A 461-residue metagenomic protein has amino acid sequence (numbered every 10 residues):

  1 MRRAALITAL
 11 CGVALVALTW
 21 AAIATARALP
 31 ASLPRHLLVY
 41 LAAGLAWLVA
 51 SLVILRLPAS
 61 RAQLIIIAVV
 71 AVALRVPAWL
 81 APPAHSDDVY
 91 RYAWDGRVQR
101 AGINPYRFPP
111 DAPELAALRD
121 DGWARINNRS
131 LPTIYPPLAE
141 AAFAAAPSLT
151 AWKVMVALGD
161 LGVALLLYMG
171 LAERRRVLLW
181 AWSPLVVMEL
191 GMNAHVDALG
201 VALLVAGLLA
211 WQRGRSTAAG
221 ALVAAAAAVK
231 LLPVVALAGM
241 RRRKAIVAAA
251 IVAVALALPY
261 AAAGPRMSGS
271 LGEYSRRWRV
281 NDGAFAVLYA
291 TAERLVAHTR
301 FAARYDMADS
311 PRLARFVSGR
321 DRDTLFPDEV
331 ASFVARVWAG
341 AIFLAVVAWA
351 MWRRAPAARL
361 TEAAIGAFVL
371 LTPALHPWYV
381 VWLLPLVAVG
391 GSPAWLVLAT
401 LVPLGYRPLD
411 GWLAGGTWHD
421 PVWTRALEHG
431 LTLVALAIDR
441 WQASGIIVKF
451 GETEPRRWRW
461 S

Functional and structural regions predicted by a protein language model:
M1-P77, R353, A358-R359, R440-G445 (+1 more regions): Start-transfer (signal-anchor) and selected internal transmembrane alpha helices of multi-pass inner/ER membrane
V49-V53, A145, T150-R174, L344-A350: Transmembrane-helix motifs of polytopic, lipid-linked glycan transferases
R61-M155: Intramembrane catalytic core of multi-pass membrane enzymes that act on lipidic substrates
A62, I66, L167-L185, G214: Transmembrane-helix signature of polytopic, membrane-embedded enzymes that assemble or transfer cell-envelope glycans
P137, A141, P147-G162, P327-A339: Loop-to-helix entry region of an early transmembrane alpha helix in multi-pass inner-membrane enzymes
A157, A253-V254, R277-L371, W441-S444: Aromatic/glycine/proline-enriched transmembrane-helix motif characteristic of membrane-embedded glycan-assembly enzymes
A164-M169, P184, G200-R215, I365: Specific aromatic-rich, kink-prone transmembrane helix
W278, G390-T453, W458-S461: Aromatic-enriched
